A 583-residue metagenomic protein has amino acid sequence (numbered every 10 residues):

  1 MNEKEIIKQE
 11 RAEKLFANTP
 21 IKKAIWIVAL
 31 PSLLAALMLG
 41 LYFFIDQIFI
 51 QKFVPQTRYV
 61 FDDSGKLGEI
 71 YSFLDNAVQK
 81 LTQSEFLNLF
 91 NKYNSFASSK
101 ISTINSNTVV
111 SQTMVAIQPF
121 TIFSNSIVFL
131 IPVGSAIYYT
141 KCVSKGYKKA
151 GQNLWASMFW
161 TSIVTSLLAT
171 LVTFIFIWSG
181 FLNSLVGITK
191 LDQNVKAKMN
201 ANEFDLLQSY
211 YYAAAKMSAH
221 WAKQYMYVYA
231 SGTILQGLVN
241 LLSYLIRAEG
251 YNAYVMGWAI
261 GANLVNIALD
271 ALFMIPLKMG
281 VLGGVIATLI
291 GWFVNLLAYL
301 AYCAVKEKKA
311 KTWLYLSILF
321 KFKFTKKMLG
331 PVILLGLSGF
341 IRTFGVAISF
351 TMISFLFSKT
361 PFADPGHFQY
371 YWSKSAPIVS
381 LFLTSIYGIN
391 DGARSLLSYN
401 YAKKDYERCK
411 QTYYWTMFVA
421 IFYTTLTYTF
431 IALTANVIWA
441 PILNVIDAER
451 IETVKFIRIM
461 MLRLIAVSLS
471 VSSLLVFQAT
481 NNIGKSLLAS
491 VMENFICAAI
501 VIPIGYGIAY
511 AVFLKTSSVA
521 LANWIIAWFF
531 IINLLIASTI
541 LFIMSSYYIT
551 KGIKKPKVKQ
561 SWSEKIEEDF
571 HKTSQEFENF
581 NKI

Functional and structural regions predicted by a protein language model:
N2-S32, F73-L81, Y139-G232, M279-G336 (+2 more regions): Short alpha-helical transmembrane segments in multi-pass integral membrane proteins
L34, D46-I50, T113, Y139 (+24 more regions): Hydrophobic/aromatic residues within transmembrane alpha-helices of membrane transport systems, especially the TMDs
A35-V133, G330, L337-Y399, A420-T427 (+1 more regions): Transmembrane helix-bundle signature of multi-pass secondary active exporters and lipid flippases
L39, F43-D46, I50, N125-P132 (+16 more regions): Alpha-helical transmembrane segments and their lipid-water interface positions in multi-pass membrane proteins
Q47, N107-V110, N252, V281 (+4 more regions): Membrane-helix interface/capping residues of multi-pass secondary transporters
V110-F174, V239-A248, V255, Q369-A435 (+2 more regions): Small-residue-rich hydrophobic transmembrane alpha-helices
L206-Q208, K216-M217, A259-L269: Internal, well-ordered domain-core segments that constitute the primary functional module of diverse proteins
V228-R247, V255-N263, G284-L300, I386-N390 (+4 more regions): Short runs within selected transmembrane alpha-helices of multi-pass transporters and secretion channels
